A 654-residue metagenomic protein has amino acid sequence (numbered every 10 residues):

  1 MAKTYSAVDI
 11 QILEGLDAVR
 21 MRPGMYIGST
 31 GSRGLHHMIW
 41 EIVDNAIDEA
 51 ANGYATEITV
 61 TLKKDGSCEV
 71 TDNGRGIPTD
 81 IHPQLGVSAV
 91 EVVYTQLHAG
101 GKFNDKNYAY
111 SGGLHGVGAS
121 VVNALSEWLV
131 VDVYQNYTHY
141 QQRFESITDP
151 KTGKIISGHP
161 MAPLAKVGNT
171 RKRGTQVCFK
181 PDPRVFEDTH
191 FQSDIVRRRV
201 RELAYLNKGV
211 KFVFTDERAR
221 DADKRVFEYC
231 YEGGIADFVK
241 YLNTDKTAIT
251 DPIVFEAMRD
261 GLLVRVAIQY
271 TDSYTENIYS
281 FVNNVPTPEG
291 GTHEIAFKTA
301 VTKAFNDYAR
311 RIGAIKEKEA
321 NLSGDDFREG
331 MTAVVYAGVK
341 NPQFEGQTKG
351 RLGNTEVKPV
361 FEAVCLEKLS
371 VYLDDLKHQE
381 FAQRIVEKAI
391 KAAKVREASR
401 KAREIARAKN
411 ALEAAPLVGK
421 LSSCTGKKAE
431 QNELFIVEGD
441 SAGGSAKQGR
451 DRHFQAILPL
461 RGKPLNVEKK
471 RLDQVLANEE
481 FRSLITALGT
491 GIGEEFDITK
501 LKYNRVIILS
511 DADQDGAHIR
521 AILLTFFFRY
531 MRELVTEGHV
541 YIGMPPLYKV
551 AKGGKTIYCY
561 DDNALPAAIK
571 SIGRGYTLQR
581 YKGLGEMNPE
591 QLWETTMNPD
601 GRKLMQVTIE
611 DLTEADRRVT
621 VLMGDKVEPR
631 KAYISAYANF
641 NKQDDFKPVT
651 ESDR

Functional and structural regions predicted by a protein language model:
M1-V8, L16, W40, D48-A50 (+12 more regions): GHKL-family ATPase ATP-binding module
M21-W40: Conserved short strand/loop->alpha-helix "switch" segment adjacent to the catalytic nucleotide/phosphoryl-transfer site
D48-E49, G76-I77, Q514-D515: Residues immediately C-terminal
I77-G100: Short conserved segment of the HATPase_c
K394-E413, K428-E433, G444, Q448-R450 (+2 more regions): C-terminal interaction appendages of subunits in large macromolecular complexes
